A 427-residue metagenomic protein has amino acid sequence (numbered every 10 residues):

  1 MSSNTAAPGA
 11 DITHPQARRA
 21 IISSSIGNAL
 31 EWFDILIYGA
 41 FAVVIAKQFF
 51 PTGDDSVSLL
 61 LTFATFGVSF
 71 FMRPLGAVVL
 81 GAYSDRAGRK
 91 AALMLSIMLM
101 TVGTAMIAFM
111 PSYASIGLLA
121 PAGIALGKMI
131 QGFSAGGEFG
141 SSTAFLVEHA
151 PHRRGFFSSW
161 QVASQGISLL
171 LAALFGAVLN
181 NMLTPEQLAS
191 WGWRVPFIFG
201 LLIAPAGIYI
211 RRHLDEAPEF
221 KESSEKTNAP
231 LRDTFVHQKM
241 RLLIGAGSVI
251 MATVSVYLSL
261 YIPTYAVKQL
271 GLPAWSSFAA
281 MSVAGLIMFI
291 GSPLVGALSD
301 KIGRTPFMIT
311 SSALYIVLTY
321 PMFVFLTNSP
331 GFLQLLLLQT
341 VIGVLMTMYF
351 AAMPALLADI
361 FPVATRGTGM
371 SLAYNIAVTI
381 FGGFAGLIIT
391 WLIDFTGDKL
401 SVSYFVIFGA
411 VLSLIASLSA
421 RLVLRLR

Functional and structural regions predicted by a protein language model:
G39, K239-M288, G382-G386: Extracytoplasmic gate region of multi-pass secondary transporters
A42-L75: Extracellular/periplasmic helix-loop-helix junction of adjacent transmembrane segments in MFS-like secondary
R86-I97, K301-S312: Cytoplasmic membrane-interface "Motif A"-like loop-to-helix N-cap segments of 12-TM Major Facilitator Superfamily
M98-I116, A313-S329: C-terminal ends and interior cores of transmembrane alpha-helices in multi-pass membrane transporters/permeases
I116-G136, F332-M348: Hydrophobic core of transmembrane alpha-helices in multi-pass small-molecule transporters, especially MFS/SLC-type
S134, F156-A177, Y374-A385: Glycine-rich segments within core transmembrane alpha-helices of 12-TM secondary carriers
G207-L214, F408-R427: Multi-pass alpha-helical transporter architecture, strongest for 12-TM Major Facilitator/SLC carriers used
T305-A352: C-terminal transmembrane helical hairpin of 12-TM major facilitator-type secondary transporters
